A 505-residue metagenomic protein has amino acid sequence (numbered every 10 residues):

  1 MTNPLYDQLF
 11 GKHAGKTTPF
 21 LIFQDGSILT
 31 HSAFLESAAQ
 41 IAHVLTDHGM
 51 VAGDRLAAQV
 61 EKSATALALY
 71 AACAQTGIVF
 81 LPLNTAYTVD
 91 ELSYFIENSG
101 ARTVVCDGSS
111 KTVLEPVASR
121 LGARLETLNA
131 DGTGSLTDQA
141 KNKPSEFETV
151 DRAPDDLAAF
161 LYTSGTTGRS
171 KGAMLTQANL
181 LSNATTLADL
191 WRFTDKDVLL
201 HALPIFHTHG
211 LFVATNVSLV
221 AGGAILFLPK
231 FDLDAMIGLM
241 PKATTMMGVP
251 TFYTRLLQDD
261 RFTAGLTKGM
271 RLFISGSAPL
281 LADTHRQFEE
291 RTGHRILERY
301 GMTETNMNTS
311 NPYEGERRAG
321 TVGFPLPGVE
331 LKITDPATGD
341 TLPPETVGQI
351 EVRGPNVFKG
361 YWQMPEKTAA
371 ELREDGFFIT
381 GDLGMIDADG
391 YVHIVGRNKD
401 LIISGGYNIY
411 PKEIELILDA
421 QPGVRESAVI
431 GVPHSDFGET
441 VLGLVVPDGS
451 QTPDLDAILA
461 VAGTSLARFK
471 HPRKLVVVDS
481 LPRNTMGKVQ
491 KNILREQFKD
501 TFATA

Functional and structural regions predicted by a protein language model:
T17, K143-Y162, R169, R192-V198: Conserved pre-ATP/AMP-binding loop-to-beta segment of ANL
S27, H43-Y87, N408: Conserved AMP-binding/adenylate-forming
I28-S32, A158-S182: Conserved AMP-binding A3 loop
Y87, V104, G354, K359-G360 (+5 more regions): AMP-binding/adenylate-forming catalytic core of the ANL superfamily
K111-P154: ANL superfamily adenylate-forming
L181-V198, F206-T245, D259-R261: Conserved AMP-binding/adenylation subdomain of ANL enzymes
A243-G248, L257-R318, E330: Gly/Ser/Thr-rich phosphate-binding loop
K332-E351, A370, A388-D389, Q451-L455 (+1 more regions): Conserved beta-loop-beta connector loops within the AMP-binding
